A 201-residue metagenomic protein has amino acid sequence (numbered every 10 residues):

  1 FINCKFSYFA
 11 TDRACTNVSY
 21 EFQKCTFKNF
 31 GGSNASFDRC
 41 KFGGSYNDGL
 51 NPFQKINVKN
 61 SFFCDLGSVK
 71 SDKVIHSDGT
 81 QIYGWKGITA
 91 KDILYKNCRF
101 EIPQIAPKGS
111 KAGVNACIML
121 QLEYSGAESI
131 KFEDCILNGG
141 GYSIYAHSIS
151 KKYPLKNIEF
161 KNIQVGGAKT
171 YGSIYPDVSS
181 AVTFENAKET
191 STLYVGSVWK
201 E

Functional and structural regions predicted by a protein language model:
F1, N17-F22, A35-D38, I56-S61 (+5 more regions): All-beta strand scaffolds that present successive hydrophobic residues in beta-strands
N3-N29, D38-N51, K70-K86, K108-E123 (+2 more regions): Extracellular beta-strand/beta-solenoid scaffold signature
S71-V74, P103, L193-E201: Long hydrophobic alpha-helices with heptad-repeat/coiled-coil character
W85-K86, A90-Y95, F100-Q104, G109-G113: Histidine/lysine/aspartate-rich catalytic loop segments that bind and position anionic ligands
F100-P103, A116-E123, E128-N162: Active-site/pore-lining binding-face segments in mid-to-C-terminal subdomains
